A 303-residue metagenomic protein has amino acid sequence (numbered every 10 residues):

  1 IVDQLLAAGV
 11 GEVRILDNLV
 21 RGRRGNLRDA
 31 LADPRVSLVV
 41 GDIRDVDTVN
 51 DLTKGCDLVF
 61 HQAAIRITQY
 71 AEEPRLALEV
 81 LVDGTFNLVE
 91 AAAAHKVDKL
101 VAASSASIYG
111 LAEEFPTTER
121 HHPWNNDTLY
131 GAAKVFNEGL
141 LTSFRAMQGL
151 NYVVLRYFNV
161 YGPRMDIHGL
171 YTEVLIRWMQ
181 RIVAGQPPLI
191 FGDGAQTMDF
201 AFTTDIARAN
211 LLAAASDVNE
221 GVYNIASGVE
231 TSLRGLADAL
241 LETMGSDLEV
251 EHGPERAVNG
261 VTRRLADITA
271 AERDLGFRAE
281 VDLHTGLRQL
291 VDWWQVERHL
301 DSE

Functional and structural regions predicted by a protein language model:
I1-V160, T204, V281, Q289 (+2 more regions): N-terminal Rossmann-like NAD(P)+-binding domain of SDR-like oxidoreductases, especially those catalyzing
A7, D51-K54, A146, Q180 (+3 more regions): Solvent-exposed polar/charged
A32, N125, I167-Y171, V229 (+2 more regions): Residue-level signature of the cytosolic catalytic core of signaling kinases
E72-P74, L129, M165-L170, T262-R263: Short, solvent-exposed loop/turn segments at secondary-structure boundaries
F136, L140, F144, V174 (+3 more regions): Hydrophobic alpha-helix immediately C-terminal to the catalytic Tyr-X-X-X-Lys motif of short-chain
G162-R164, V258: Short beta-strand->alpha-helix junction loop in the catalytic core of nucleotide-activated group-transfer enzymes
I182-E303: C-terminal substrate-binding subdomain of Rossmann-fold SDR/epimerase-dehydratase oxidoreductases
